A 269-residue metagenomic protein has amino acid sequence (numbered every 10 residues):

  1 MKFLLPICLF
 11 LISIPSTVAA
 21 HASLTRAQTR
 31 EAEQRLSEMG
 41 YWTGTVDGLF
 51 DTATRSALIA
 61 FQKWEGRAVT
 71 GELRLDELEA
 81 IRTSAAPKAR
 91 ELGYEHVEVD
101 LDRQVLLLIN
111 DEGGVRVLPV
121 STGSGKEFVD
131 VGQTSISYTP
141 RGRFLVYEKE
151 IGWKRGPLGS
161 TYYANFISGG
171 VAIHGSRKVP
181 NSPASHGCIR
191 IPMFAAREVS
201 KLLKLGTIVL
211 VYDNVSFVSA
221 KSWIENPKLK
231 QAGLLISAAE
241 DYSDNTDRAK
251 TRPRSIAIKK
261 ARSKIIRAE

Functional and structural regions predicted by a protein language model:
K2-P15: Bacterial N-terminal signal peptides
A20-S23, W42-G48, G66-A68, L92-E95 (+3 more regions): Second-shell loop/turn segments in exported
H21-T29, Q34-S56, A60-A80: Short acidic, glycine/serine/threonine-rich helix-capping segments at coil-helix boundaries
T25, V69, L75-H96, F217-I224: Intrinsically disordered, low-complexity Ser/Thr-rich linker and spacer segments in cell-wall-related proteins
T29-E33, R55, I59, L78 (+4 more regions): Extracytoplasmic/secreted envelope proteins and their assembly/folding machinery, especially bacterial periplasmic
W64, D76, L92-Y94, L101-Q104 (+6 more regions): Extracytoplasmic
R82-K126: A structural motif detector for short, solvent-exposed N-terminal "entry" segments of globular domains
Y138-R141, E150-E269: Exported/periplasmic cell-wall-interacting domains
